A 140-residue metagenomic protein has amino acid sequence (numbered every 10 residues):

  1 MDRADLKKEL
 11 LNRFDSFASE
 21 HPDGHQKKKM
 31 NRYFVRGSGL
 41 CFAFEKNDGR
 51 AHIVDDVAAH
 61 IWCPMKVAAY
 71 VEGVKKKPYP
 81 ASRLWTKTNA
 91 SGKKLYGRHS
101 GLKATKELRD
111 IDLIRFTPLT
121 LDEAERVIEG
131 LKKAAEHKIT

Functional and structural regions predicted by a protein language model:
M1-P22, E125-K132: Amphipathic alpha-helical segments
D5, H25-K28, V35-G37, E123-R126: Short, well-structured alpha-helical interface segments that form or flank functional binding sites
L10, F42-F44, A59-I61, F116 (+1 more regions): Hydrophobic beta-strand residues in large extracellular and virion-surface proteins
S19-K29, T140: A short, aromatic/hydrophobic, helix- or strand-capping loop or linear motif that either lines the entrance/gate
H21, F44, E72-V74, E125-V127 (+1 more regions): Generic local-structure boundary detector
K27-L102, K106: Short, conserved beta-strand/beta-arch hydrophobic-aromatic motifs that form part of recognition grooves or interface
K87-T140: Well-ordered alpha/beta subsegment
